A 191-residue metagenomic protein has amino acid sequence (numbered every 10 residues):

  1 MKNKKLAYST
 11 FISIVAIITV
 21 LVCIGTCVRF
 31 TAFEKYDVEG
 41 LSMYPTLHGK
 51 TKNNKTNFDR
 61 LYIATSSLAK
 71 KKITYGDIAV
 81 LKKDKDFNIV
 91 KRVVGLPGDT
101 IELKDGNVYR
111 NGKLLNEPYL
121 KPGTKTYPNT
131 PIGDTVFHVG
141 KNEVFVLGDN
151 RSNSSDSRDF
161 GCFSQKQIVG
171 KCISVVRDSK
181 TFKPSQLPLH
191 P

Functional and structural regions predicted by a protein language model:
K2-I18, F33-D37, Y44-P191: Soluble "head" domains of membrane/secretory-pathway proteins
L21-K35: Membrane-interface motif at the C-terminal end of an N-terminal transmembrane signal
